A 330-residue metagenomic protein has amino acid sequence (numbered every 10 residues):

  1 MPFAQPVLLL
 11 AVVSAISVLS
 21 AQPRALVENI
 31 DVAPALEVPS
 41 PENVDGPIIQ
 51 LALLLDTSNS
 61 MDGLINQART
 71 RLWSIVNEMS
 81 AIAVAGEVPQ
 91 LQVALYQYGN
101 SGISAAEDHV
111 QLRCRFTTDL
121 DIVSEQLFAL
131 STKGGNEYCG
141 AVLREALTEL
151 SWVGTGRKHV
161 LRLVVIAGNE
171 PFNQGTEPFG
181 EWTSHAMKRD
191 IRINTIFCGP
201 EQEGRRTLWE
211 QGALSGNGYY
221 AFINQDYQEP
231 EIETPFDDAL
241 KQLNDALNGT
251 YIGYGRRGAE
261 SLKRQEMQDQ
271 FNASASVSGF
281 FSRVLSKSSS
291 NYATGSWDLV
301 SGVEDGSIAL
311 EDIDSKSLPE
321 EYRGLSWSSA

Functional and structural regions predicted by a protein language model:
P6-S17: Bacterial N-terminal signal peptides
E37, R115-R162, N173, E203-T207: Von Willebrand factor
V44-V110, L143, L163-V165: Von Willebrand factor
D45-S60, D121-A129, R189-D190, D312-S317 (+1 more regions): Acidic/histidine-rich, surface-exposed loop or edge segments in extracytoplasmic proteins
P47-I49, P89-V93, R157-V164, K188-N194 (+1 more regions): Loop/turn elements at helix/coil->beta-strand transitions in domains of secreted/extracellular proteins
M61-L64, I103-E107, F172-G180, Q202-L208 (+1 more regions): Extracytoplasmic/secreted cell-surface and envelope-processing proteins
E170-S215: VWA/integrin I-like adhesion module and closely mimicked acidic/polar interface patches used
L214-G216, Y220-E311: C-terminal "exit" segments of structured domains
